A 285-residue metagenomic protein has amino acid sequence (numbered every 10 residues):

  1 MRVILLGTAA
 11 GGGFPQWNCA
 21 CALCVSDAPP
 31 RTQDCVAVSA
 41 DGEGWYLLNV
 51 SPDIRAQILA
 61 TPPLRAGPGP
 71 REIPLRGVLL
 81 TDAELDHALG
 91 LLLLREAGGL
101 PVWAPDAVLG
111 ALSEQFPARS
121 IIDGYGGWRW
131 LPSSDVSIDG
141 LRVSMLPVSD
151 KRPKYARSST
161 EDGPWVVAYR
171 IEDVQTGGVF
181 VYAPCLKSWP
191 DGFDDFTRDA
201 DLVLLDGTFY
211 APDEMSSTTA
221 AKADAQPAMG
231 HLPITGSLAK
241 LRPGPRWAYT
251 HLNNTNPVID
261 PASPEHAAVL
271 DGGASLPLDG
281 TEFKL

Functional and structural regions predicted by a protein language model:
M1-I4: Extreme N-terminal starter segment of soluble prokaryotic enzymes
A10, L85, L109, Y210 (+1 more regions): Residue-level marker for beta-strand->alpha-helix junctions and adjacent short loops that shape enzyme
G13-Q33, D41, D135-Q226: Active-site-proximal loop/helix segment associated with metal-binding centers of metalloenzymes
F14-A83, L89-A97, T160-E161, G192-F196: Pre-active-site segment of Zn-dependent metallo-hydrolases
L47-S51, P74-D86, A104-P105, V181-L186 (+3 more regions): Active-site neighborhood of phospho(di)ester-bond hydrolases with catalytic His/Asp-centered motifs
R65-I73, E96-G99, A118-P132: A short alpha->loop->secondary-structure connector
P105-V167, G273-G280: Metallo-beta-lactamase
Q175-V179, K187-E282: Cap/insert and terminal regions of metallo-dependent hydrolase folds
